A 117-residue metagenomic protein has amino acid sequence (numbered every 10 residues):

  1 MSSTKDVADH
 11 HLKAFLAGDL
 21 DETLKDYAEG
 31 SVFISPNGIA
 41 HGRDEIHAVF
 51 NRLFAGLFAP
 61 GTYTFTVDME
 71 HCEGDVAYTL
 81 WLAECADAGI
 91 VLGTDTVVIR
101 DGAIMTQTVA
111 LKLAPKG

Functional and structural regions predicted by a protein language model:
M1-E29: Short, low-complexity N-terminal intrinsically disordered segments enriched in polar/charged residues
S2-V7, K13, R43, H47 (+2 more regions): Terminal "cap-and-tail" regions of soluble proteins that handle hydrophobic small molecules
L20-E22, A28-E73: A solvent-exposed, acidic/Ser-Thr-rich amphipathic alpha-helical stretch
I39, D87-V91, A103: Short acidic/polar mixed-charge low-complexity motifs
Y63-F65, G89-D95: Short, surface-exposed coil-to-beta transition loops
E73-V76, D101: Residue-level signal for tight coil/turn positions that link beta-strands
Y78-A86: Short beta-strand segments that buttress and anchor functional surface loops
L92-G117: Short beta-strand edge/turn micro-motifs at domain boundaries
